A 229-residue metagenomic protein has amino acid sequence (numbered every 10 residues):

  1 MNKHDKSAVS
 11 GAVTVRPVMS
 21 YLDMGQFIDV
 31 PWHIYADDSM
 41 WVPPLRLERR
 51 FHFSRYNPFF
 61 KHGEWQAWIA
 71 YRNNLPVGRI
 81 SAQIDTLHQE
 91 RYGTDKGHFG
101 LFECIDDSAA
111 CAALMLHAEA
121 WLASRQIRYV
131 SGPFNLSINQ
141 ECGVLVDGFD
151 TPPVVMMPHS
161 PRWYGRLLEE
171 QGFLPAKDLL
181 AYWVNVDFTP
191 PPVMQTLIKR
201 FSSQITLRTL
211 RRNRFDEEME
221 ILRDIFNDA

Functional and structural regions predicted by a protein language model:
K3-V13, P158-A229: Acyltransferase donor/substrate-recognition loop-hinge adjacent to the catalytic core
P31: N-terminal cofactor/phosphate-binding cores enriched in small/glycine residues, especially glycine-rich loops such as
Y35-S54: Conserved GNAT-fold acetyl-CoA-binding loop/helix
S54-I69: A short helix-loop-beta-strand connector motif used in the catalytic cores of GNAT acetyltransferases and, in some
W65-I80, E169-Q171, P175-D178: Conserved beta-hairpin
E90-G172: Acyl-donor binding region in acyl/amide transferases
